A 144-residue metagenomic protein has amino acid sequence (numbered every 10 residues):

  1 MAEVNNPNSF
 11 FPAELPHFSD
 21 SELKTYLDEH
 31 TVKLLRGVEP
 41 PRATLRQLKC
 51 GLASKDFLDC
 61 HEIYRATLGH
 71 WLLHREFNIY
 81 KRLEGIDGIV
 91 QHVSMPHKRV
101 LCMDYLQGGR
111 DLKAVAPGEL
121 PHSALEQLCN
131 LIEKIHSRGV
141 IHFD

Functional and structural regions predicted by a protein language model:
M1-L35: Juxta-kinase regulatory segment immediately upstream of eukaryotic protein kinase catalytic domains
P12, H61-E62, P121: Generic structural signal for alpha-helix starts
F18-S19, L52-F57, L106-G109: Short amphipathic alpha-helical segments, especially helix-boundary/capping motifs
T25-F77: ATP-binding glycine-rich loop module of kinase domains
P40, G108-G109, G139: Glycine-centered flexibility sites
G69-L73, I79-Q127: Conserved structural core of kinase catalytic domains
L131-K134: Conserved hydrophobic core/spine positions of the Hanks-type protein kinase catalytic domain
H136-D144: Catalytic-loop of the protein kinase fold
